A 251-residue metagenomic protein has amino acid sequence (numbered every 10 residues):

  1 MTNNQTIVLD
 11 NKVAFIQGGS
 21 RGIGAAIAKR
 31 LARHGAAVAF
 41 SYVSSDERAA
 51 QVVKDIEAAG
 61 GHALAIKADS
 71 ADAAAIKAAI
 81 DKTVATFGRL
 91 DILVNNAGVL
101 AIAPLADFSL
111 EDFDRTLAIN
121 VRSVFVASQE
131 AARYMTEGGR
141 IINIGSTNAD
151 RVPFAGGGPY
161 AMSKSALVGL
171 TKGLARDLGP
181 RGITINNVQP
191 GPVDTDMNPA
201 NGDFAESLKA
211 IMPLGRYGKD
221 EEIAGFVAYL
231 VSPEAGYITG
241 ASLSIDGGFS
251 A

Functional and structural regions predicted by a protein language model:
T2-Q5, R151, A228, T239-A251: Short C-terminal tail/terminal secondary-structure segment of NAD(P)H-dependent dehydrogenase/reductase domains
V13, S20-R21: Conserved glycine-rich cofactor-binding loop
H34-Q51: Conserved glycine-rich Rossmann-like NAD(P)H-binding loop of the short-chain dehydrogenase/reductase
P104-L105, D112-D114, L208: Substrate-binding pocket helix/loop in short-chain dehydrogenase/reductase
S128, S163, T171: Active-site helix of classical SDR
R133, R176-P180, G236: Alpha-helical segment proximal to the catalytic Tyr-Lys
M212-I223, E234: A conserved structural motif in NAD(P)-dependent oxidoreductases
